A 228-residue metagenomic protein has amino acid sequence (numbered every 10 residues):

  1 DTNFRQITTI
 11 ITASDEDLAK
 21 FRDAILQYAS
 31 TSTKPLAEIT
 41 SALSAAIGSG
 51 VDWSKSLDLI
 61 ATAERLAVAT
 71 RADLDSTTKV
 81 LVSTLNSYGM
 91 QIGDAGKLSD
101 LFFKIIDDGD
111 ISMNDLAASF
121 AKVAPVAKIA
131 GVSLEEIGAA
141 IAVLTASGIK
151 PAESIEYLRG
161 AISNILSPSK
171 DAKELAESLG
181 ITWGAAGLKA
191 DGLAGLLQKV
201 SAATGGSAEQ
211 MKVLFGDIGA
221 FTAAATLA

Functional and structural regions predicted by a protein language model:
D1-D100, K104-A117, A127-E135, S147-I155 (+4 more regions): A short, structural motif
E136-A140: Extended, hydrophobic alpha-helical segments in both membrane/secreted and soluble proteins
L158: Conserved catalytic-loop aspartate of Hanks-type protein kinases
G184, L188-A228: Hydrophobic, often aromatic-rich secondary-structure segments at membrane interfaces
